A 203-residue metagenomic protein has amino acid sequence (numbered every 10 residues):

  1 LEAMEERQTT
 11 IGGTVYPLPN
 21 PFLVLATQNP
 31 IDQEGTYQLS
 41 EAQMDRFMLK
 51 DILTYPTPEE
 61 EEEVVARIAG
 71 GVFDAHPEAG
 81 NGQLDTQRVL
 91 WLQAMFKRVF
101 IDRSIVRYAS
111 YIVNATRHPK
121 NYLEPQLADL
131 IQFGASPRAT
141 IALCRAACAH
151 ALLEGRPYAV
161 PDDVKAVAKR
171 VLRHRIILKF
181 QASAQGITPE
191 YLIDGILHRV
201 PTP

Functional and structural regions predicted by a protein language model:
E2, L25, A42-D45, L49 (+7 more regions): Solvent-exposed alpha-helical segments within well-ordered globular domains of core cellular machineries
M4-R98, C148-H150: Canonical AAA+ ATPase core
G13, G35, K97-F100, A135 (+2 more regions): Short coil/turn residues that cap or connect secondary-structure elements
V15-Y16, L39-E41, I101, Q132 (+1 more regions): Replace "in large, NTP-powered and nucleic-acid-processing enzymes" with "in large, NTP-powered factors and other
S40, T57, L84-T86, D102 (+3 more regions): Helix N-cap and loop-to-helix transition residues
Y55-F73, A79, K97-I101, R117 (+1 more regions): Non-catalytic accessory segments flanking P-loop/AAA+ NTPase cores
H76-N121, P125-T140: Conserved AAA+ ATPase small/helical "lid" subdomain
H118-P203: C-terminal engagement/docking regions of AAA+ P-loop ATPases
